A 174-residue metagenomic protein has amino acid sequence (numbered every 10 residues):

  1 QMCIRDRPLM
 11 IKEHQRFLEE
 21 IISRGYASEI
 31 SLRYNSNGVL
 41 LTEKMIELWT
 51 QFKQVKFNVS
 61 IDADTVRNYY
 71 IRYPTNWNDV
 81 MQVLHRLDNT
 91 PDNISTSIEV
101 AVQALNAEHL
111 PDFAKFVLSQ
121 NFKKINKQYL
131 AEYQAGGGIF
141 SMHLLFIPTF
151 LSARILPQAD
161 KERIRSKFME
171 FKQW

Functional and structural regions predicted by a protein language model:
Q1, F17-L18, I22-S23, S28 (+3 more regions): Eukaryote-biased activation of long, low-complexity terminal tails and linkers
Q1, R5-K12, R24-E43, T50-Q82 (+2 more regions): Core AdoMet radical
E13-E19, E43-W49, H109-P111: Distinct, well-ordered alpha-helical segments
F17, V80-V83, F113: Alpha-helical packing segments of well-folded alpha/beta enzyme cores
I21, L84-L87, P91, V117: Hydrophobic positions in alpha-helices of CheY-like receiver
E47-Q54, D88-P91, N121: Acidic (Asp/Glu)-rich catalytic clusters
A104-N121: Catalytic cores of alpha/beta
S119-W174: C-terminal accessory regions of radical SAM enzymes
